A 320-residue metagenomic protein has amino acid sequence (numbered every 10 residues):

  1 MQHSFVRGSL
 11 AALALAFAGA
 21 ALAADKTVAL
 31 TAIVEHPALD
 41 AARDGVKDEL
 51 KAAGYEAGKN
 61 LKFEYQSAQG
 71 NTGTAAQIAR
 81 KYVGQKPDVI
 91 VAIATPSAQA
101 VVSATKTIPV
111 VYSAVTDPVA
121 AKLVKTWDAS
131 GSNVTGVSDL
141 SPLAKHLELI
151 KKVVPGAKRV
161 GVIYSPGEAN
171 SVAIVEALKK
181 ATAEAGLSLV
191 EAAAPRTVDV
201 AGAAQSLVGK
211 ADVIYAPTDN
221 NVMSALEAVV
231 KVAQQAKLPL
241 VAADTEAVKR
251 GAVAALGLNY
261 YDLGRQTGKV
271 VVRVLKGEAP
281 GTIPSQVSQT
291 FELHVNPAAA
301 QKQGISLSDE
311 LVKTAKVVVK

Functional and structural regions predicted by a protein language model:
Q2-S9, A23-K320: Short hydrophobic alpha-helices and adjacent helix-cap/hinge residues
A18-A20: N-terminal signal peptide c-region/cleavage motif recognized by signal peptidases
